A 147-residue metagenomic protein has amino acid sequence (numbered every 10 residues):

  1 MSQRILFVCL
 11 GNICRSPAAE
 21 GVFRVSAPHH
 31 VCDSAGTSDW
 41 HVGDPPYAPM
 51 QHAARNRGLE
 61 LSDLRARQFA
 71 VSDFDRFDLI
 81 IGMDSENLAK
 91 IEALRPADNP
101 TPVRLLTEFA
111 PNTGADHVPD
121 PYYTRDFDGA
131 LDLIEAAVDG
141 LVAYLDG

Functional and structural regions predicted by a protein language model:
M1-R76, A143-G147: Conserved active-site segments centered on acidic
G11, G82-M83: Small/polar loops that bind or transfer phosphate-bearing groups
S16, M83-D84: Replace "coordinates the UDP/GDP/TDP-sugar" with "coordinates nucleotide-activated sugar donors
L79, S85-G147: Phosphate-binding/catalytic loops
